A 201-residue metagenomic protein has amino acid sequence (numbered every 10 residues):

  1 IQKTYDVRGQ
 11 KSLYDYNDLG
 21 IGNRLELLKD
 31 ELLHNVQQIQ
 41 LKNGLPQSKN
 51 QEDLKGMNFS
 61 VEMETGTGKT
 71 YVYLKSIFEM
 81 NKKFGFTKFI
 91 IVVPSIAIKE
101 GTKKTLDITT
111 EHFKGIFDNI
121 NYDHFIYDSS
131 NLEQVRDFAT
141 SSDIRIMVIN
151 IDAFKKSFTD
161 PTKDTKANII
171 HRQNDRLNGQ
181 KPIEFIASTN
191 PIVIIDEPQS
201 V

Functional and structural regions predicted by a protein language model:
I1-V201: RecA-like P-loop NTPase motor core of helicase/translocase proteins
